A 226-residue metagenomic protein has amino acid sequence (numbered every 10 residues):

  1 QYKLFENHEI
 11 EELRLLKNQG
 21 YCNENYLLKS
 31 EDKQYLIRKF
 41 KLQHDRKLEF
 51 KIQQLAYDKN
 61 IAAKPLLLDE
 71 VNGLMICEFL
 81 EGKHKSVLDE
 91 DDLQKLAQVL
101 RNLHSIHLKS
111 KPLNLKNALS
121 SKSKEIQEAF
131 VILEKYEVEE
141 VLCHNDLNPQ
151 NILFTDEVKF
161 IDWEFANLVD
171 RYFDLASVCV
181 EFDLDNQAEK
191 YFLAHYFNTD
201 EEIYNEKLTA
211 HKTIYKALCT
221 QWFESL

Functional and structural regions predicted by a protein language model:
Q1-N7, L108-N145, P149-Q150, T155 (+4 more regions): An alpha-helical support segment within catalytic cores of ATP-dependent transferases
N7-L16: Conserved N-terminal boundary motif of the eukaryotic protein kinase catalytic domain
L15-K111: ATP-binding pocket architecture of kinase catalytic cores
H44, H84, I152, L168-D170: Conserved protein kinase catalytic core
L142, K159-D162: Pre-DFG segment of protein kinase catalytic domains
F173-E201, I214-L226: Active-site activation/catalytic loop segments of kinase-like enzymes and analogous catalytic loops in related
E202-K212: All-alpha amphipathic helical-bundle segments outside canonical DNA-binding/catalytic cores that form hydrophobic
